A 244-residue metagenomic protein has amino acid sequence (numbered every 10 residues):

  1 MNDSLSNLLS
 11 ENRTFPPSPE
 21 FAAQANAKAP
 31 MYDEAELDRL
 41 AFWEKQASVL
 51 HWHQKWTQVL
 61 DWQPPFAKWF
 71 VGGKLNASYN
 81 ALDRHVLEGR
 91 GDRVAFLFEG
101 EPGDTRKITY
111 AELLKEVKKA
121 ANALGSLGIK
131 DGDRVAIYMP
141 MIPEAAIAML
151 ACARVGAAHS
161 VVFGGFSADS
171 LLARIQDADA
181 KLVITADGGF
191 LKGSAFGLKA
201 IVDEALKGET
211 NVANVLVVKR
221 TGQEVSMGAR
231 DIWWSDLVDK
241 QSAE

Functional and structural regions predicted by a protein language model:
M1-I108, E112-K115, K119, I201 (+2 more regions): N-lobe entry segment of adenylate-forming
M31, R134, H159: Short active-site oxyanion
S78, D92, F96-L150, S167-L172 (+1 more regions): Conserved AMP-binding/adenylate-forming core of the ANL superfamily
L150, R154-D236: Structural core segment of the AMP-binding/adenylate-forming
Q241-E244: Short, intrinsically disordered, charge-balanced linker/junction segments flanking boundaries in proteins
